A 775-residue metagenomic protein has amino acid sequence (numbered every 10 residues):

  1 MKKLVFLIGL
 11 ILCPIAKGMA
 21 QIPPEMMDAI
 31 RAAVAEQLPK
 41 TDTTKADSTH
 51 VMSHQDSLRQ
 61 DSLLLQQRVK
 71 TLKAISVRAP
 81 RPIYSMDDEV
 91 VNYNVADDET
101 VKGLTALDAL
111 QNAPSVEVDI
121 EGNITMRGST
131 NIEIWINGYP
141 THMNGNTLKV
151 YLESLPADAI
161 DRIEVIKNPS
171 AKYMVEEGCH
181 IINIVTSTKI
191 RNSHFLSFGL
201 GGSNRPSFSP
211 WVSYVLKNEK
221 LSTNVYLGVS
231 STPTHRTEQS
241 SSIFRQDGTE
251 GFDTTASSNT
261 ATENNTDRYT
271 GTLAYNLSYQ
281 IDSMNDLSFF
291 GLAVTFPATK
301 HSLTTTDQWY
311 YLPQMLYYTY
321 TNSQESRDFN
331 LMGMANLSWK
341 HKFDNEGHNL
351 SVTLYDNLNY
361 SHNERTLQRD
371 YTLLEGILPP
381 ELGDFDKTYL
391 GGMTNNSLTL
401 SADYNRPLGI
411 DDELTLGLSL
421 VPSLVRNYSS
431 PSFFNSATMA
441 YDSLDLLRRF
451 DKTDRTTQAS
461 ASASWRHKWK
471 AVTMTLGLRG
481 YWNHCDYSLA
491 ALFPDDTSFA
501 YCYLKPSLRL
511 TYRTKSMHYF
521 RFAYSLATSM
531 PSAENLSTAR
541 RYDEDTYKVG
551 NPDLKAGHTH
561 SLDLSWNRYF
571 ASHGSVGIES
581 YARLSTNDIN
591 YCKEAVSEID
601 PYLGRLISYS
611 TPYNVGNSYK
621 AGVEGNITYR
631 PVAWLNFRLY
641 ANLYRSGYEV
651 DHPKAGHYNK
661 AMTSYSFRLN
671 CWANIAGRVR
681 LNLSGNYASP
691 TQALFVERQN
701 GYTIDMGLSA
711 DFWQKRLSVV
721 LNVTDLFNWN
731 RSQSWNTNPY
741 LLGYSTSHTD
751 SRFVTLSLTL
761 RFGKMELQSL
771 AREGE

Functional and structural regions predicted by a protein language model:
M26-E99, D119-E121, S129-N131, K167-P169: Short, acidic, small-residue-rich periplasmic hinge/interaction motif at the N-terminus of Gram-negative outer-membrane
A74, A106-A109, L148-V150, V165 (+2 more regions): N-terminal periplasmic accessory domains that precede and gate Gram-negative outer-membrane beta-barrel machines
Y84, L107-P140, H180: Extracytoplasmic beta-strand/coil segments of soluble accessory domains associated with Gram-negative outer-membrane
A106, N112, Y139-K167: Short acidic/polar hinge/loop motifs at secondary-structure boundaries that mediate gating or recognition
H180, I184-F198, N259, R268-N276 (+12 more regions): Surface-exposed extracellular loop regions of Gram-negative outer-membrane beta-barrel proteins
S397-S401, S443-F450, V549-N551, K555 (+2 more regions): Outer membrane beta-barrel strand-and-loop segments of large Gram-negative receptors, especially TonB-dependent
H484-D486, S516-S561, A582-R605, L726-P739: Surface-exposed extracellular loop regions of Gram-negative outer-membrane beta-barrel proteins, predominantly
A710-E775: C-terminal beta-signal and adjacent terminal beta-strands/loops of Gram-negative outer-membrane beta-barrel proteins
